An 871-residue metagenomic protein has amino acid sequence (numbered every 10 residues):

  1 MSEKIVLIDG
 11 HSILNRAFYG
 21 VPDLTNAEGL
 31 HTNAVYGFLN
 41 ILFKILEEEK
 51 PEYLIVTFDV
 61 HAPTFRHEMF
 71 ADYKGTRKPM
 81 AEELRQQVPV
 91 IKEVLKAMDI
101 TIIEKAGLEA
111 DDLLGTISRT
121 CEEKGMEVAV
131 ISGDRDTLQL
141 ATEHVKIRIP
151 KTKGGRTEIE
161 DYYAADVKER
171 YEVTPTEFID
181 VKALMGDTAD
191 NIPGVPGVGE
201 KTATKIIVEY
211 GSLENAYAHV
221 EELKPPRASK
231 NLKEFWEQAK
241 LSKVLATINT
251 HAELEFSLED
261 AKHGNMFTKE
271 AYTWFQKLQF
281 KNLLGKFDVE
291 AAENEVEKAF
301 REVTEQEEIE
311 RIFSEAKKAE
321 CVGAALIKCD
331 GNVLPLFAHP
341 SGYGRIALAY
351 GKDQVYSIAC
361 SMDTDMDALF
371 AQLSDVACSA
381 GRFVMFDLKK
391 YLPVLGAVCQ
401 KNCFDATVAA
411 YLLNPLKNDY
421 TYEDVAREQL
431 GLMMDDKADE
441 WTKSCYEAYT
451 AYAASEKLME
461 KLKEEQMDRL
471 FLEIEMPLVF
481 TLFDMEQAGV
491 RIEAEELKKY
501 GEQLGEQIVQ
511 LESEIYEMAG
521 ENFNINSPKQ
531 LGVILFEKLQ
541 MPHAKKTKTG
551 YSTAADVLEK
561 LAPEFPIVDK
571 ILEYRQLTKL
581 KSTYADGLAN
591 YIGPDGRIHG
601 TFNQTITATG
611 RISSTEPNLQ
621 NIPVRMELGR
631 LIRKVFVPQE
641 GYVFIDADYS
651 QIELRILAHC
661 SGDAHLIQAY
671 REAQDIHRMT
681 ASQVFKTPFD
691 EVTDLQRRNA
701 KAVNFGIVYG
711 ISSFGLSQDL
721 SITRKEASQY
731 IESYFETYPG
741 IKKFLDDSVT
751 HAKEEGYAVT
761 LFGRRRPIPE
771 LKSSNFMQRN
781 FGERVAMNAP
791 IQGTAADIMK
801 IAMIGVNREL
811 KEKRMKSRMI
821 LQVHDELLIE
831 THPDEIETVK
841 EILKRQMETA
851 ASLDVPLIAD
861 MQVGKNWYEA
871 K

Functional and structural regions predicted by a protein language model:
S2, P22-T25, G75-L254: Extended two-metal-dependent nuclease catalytic cores across DNA- and RNA-processing enzymes
I5-V6, G10, R16-I55, A71-D72 (+4 more regions): Conserved RNase H-like, two-metal-ion catalytic cores of nucleic-acid enzymes
A129-I131, L138-P175, A347-Q354, D367-K461: Charged catalytic and DNA/RNA-contacting regions of genome-maintenance and nucleic-acid-processing enzymes
N231, F235-M362, S379-F383, S444-Y446 (+8 more regions): Conserved "right-hand" nucleotidyltransferase catalytic core of DNA-directed polymerases
L348-K352, T407-D436, C445, T450 (+1 more regions): Function-dense linear segments that define catalytic or interfacial modules in macromolecule-processing proteins
L462-I474, L478, I798, A802-V823 (+1 more regions): Active-site palm subdomain of RNA-directed nucleic acid polymerases
Q487, D595, H599-G600, Q604-T607 (+5 more regions): Conserved catalytic core of nucleic-acid polymerases
E506-S513, E517-D569, E736-R784, N788 (+2 more regions): C-terminal polymerase-core module
